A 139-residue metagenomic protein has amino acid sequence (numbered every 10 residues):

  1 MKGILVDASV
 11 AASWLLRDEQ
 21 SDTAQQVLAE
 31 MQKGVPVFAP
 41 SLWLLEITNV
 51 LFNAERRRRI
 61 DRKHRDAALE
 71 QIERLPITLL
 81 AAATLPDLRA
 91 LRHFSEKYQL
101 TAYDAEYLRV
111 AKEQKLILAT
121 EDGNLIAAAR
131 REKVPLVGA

Functional and structural regions predicted by a protein language model:
M1-G3, L80, L108-A139: Acidic, PIN/NYN-like endoribonuclease modules and their adjacent C-terminal/linker elements
M1-L42, A54, R58-D66, R130-E132: Short, well-structured N-terminal submotif of metal-dependent ribonuclease cores
V6, Q26, E30-Q32, I72-L75 (+2 more regions): Long, hydrophilic "mature protein body" segments
D7, E46, D104, D122: Acidic active-site catalytic centers that drive phospho-/nucleotidyl reactions and related ester hydrolyses
V10, W43, P86, Y107 (+1 more regions): Alpha-helix capping/helix-boundary segments
T23, E46, A90, A127-A128: Phosphate- and divalent-cation-binding pockets in alpha/beta enzyme and binding domains that engage nucleotide-derived
T48-L80, L88-A90: Active-site-proximal, substrate-binding regions of enzyme catalytic domains and RNA-binding/basic surfaces
R74-E121: Active-site neighborhoods of divalent-metal-dependent phosphate/nucleic-acid chemistry enzymes
